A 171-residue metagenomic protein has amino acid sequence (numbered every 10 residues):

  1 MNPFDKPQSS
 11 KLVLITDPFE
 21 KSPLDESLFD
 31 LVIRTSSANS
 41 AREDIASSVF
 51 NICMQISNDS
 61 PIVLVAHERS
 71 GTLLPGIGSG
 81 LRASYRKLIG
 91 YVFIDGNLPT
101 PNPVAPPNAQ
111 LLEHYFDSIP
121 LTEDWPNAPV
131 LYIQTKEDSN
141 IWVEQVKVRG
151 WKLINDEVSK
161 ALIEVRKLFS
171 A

Functional and structural regions predicted by a protein language model:
M1-N2, V49-I52, G78-G80, F116-L121: A generic local structural motif
N2-S60, W151-K160, V165-L168: Active-site catalytic motif of lipid deacylating hydrolases and related acyltransferases
D5-Q8, R82-L88, L121-N127: Short, conserved loop/helix-junction motifs that constitute active-site signature segments in enzyme catalytic cores
I15-F19, T35-N39, A66-R69, I94-G96 (+2 more regions): Structural motif
P23-L28, G76-G80, W142-Q145: A short acidic, amphipathic alpha-helical/loop segment
L28-D30, P61, Y85-L88, N127-P129 (+1 more regions): A generic structural signal for alpha->beta connector loops
P61-P99: Conserved hydrolase catalytic core segment
P103-A171: Conserved serine/cysteine hydrolase catalytic core
